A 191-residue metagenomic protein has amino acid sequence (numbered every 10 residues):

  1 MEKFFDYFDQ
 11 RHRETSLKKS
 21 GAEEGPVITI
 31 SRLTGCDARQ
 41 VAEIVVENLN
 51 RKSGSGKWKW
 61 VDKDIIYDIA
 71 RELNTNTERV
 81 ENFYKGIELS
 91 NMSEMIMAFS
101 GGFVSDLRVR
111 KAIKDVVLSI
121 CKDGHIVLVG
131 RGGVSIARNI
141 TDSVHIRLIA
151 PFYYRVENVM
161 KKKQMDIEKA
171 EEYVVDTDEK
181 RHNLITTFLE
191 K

Functional and structural regions predicted by a protein language model:
E2, Y7-K18, G86-M92, D166-K191: Small-molecule kinase domains that catalyze NTP-dependent phosphoryl transfer to phosphate-bearing small molecules
A22-I28, R32, G124: Pre-Walker A (Motif I) flank of P-loop NTPase domains
I30-V45: Glycine-rich phosphate-binding P-loop
I44, N48, K52: Active-site catalytic microenvironments for nucleophilic, acid-base chemistry
K52-A70: Short beta-strand-centered segment that lines the nucleotide-binding/catalytic pocket of NTP-utilizing
D64-H125: ATP-dependent small-molecule kinase phosphotransfer cores that center on conserved nucleotide phosphate-binding segments
M95, V116, I120-I126, G132-S143 (+1 more regions): RNA pseudouridine synthases
N139-K163, I167-V174: Conserved phosphate-donor/acceptor-positioning beta-strand/loop module used by diverse small-molecule
